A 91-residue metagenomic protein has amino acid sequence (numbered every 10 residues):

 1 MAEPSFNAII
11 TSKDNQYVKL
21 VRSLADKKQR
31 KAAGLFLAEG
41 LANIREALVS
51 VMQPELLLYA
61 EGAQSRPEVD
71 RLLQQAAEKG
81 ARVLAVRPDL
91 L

Functional and structural regions predicted by a protein language model:
M1-Q75: Boundary-proximal intrinsically disordered activation/regulatory segments immediately upstream of a helical core
R71-L90: A glycine-rich helix N-cap at a beta->alpha junction
